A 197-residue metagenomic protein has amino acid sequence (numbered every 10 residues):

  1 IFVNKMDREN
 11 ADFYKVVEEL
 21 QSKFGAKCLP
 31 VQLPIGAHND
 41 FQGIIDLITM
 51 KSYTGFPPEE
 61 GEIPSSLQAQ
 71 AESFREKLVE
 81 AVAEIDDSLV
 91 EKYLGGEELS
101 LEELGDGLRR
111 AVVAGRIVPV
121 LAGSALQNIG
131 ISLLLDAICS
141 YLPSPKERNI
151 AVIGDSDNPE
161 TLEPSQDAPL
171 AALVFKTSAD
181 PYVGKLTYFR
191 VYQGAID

Functional and structural regions predicted by a protein language model:
I1-D197: Structural and coupling elements of P-loop NTPases
